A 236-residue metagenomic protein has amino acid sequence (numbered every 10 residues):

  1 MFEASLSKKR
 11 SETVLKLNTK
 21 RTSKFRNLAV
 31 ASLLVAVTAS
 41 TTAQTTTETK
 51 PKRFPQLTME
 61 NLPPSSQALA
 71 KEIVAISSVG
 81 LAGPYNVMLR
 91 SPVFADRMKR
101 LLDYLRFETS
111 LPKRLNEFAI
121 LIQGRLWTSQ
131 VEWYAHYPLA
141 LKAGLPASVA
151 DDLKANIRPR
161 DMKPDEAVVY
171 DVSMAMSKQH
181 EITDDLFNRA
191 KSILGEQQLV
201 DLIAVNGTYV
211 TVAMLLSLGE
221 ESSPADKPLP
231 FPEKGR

Functional and structural regions predicted by a protein language model:
K9-A29: Bacterial N-terminal signal peptides that target proteins for export
A29-A39: Bacterial N-terminal signal peptides
T38, Q44-R236: Hydrophobic alpha-helical segments
